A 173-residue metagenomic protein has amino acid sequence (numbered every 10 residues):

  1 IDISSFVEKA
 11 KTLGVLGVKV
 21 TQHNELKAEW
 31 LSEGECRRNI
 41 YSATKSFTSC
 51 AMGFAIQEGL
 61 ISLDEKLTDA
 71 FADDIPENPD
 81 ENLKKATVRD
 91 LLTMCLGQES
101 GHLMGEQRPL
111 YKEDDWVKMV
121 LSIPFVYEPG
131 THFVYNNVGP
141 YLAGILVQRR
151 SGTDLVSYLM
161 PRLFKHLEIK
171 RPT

Functional and structural regions predicted by a protein language model:
I3-G34: A short, well-structured edge-of-sheet supersecondary motif
K11-T12, N82-K85, Y111-E113, V126: Extracellular/periplasmic catalytic domains that process cell-envelope and extracellular macromolecules
N24, N39-D64, L91, A143-V147: Active-site SXXK
E29-L31, L103-T173: Catalytic-site signature segments of enzymes, centered on catalytic residues
C36, I40, P79-N82, E128-Y135: Solvent-exposed loop and edge beta-strand segments that line ligand/cofactor-binding and catalytic clefts
Y41-F47, L83-A86, V134-Y141: Aromatic- and histidine-enriched alpha-helix N-cap/loop-to-helix transition segments that scaffold the rims
E58-Q98, S122, S151-T173: Active-site helix/loop module of the DD-peptidase/beta-lactamase fold, centered on the serine-lysine SxxK catalytic
